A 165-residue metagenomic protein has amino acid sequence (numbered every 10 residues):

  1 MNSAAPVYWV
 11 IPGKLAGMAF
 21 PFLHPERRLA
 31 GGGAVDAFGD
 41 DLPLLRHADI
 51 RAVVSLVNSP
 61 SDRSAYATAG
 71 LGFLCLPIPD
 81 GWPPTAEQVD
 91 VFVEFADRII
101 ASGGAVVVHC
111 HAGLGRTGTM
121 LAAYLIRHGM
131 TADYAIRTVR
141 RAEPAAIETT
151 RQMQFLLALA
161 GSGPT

Functional and structural regions predicted by a protein language model:
M1-V106, L121-T165: Cys-dependent protein tyrosine phosphatase-like superfamily
C110: Short cysteine clusters
G113: Conserved G/P- and acidic residue-centered "switch" motifs that form tight phosphate/ATP-binding loops in soluble
T117: Ser/Thr-glycine-rich phosphate-binding loops at phosphate-binding pockets of nucleotides, nucleotide cofactors
